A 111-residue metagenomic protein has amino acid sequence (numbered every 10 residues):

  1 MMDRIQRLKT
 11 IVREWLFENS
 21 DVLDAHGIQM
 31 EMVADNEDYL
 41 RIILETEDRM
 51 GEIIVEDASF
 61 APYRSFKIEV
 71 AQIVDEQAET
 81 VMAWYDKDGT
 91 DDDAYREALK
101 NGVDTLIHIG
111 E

Functional and structural regions predicted by a protein language model:
M1-M50, V74-D91: Negatively charged, low-complexity tracts enriched in Asp/Glu with abundant Ser/Thr
I42, I53, I68-V70: Generic structural hydrophobic/aromatic packing signal, biased to beta-strands
D48-M50, F60-Y63: Coil-to-beta-strand transition motifs
I54-A58: Short beta-strand micro-motifs enriched in acidic
Y63-V74: Short, surface-exposed beta-strand/strand-loop-strand elements in extracellular ectodomains
E79-E111: Amphipathic alpha-helical binding modules
